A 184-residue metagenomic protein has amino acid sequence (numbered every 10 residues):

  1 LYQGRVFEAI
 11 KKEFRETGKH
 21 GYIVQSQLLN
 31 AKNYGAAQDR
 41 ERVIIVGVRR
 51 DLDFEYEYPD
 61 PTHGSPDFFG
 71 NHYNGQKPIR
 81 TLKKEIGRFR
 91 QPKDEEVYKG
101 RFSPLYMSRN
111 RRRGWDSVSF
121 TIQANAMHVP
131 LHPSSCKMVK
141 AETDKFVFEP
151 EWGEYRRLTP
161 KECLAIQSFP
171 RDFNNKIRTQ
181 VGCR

Functional and structural regions predicted by a protein language model:
L1-T121: Class I S-adenosyl-L-methionine
Q91-R184: C-terminal target-recognition/interaction regions appended to catalytic cores
